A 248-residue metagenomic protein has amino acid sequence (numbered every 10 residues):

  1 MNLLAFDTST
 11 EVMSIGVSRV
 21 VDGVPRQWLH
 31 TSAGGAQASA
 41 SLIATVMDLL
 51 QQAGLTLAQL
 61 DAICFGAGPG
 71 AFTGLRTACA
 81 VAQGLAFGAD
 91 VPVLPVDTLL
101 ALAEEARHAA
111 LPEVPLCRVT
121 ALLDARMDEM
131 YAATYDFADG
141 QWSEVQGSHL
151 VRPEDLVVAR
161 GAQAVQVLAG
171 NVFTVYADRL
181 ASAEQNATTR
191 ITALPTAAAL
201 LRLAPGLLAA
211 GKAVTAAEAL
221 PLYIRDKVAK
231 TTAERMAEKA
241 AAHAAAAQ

Functional and structural regions predicted by a protein language model:
M1-A67: N-terminal beta-alpha supersecondary unit
L4, G16-S18, Y131-Y135, L222: Conserved hydrophobic/aromatic positions in well-ordered beta-strands
V21-D22, Q37, P92-P195, V228-A229: Surface "functional belts" at beta-alpha junctions
A33-S41, F72, R76, A80 (+2 more regions): Residues at secondary-structure transition points
Q51-Q59, A86-V96, E113-V114: Phosphate-handling active-site elements
C64-P92, T98: DPxDG-like acidic metal-binding loop motif
R190-Q248: Acyltransferase
